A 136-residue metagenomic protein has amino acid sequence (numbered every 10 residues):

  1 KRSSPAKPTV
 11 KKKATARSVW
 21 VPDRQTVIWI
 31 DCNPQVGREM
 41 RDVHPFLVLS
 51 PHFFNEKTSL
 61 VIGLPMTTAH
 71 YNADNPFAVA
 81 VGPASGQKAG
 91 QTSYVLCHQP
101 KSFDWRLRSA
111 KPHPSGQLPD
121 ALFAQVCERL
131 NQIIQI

Functional and structural regions predicted by a protein language model:
K1-I136: Conserved functional hotspots at enzyme active or ligand-binding sites that engage polyanionic ligands
